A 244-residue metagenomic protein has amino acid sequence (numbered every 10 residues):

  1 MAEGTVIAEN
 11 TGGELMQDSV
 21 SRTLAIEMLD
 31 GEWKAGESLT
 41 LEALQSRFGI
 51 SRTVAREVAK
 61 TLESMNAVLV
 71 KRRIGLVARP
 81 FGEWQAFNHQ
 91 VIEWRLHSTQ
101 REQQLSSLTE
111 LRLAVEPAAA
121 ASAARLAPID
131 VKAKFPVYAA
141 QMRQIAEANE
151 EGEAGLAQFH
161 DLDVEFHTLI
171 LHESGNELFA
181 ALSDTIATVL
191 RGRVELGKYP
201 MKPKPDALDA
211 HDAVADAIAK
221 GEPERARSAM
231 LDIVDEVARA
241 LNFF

Functional and structural regions predicted by a protein language model:
M1-V115, A121: Short linear motifs at protein or domain termini
L15, A157, K204-P205: Short helix-capping and inter-helix turn/linker motifs at the boundaries of alpha-helical repeat units
L108-E195, L208-D216, R225-A240: Conserved amphipathic alpha-helical segments that form helical-bundle/coiled-coil interaction surfaces
N242-F244: Charge-dense, low-complexity polyampholytic segments
